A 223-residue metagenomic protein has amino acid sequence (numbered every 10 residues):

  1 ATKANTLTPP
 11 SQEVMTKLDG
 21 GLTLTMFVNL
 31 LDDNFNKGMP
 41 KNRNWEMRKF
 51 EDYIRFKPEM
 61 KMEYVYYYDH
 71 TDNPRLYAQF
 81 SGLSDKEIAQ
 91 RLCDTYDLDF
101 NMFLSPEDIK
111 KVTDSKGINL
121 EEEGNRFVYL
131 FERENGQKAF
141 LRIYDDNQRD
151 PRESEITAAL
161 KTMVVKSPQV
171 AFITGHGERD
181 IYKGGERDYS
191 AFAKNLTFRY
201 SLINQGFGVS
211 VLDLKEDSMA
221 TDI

Functional and structural regions predicted by a protein language model:
A1-I223: Short, surface-exposed patches at the edges or C-terminal ends of soluble domains, predominantly
